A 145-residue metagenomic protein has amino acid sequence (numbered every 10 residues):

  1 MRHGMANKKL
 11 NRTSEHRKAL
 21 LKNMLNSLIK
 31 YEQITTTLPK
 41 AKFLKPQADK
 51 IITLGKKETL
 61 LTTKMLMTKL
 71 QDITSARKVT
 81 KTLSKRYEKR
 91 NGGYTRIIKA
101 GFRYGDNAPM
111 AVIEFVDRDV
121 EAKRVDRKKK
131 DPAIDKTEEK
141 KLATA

Functional and structural regions predicted by a protein language model:
M1-A145: Structured, basic alpha/beta domains of bacterial-type, RNA-associated proteins
